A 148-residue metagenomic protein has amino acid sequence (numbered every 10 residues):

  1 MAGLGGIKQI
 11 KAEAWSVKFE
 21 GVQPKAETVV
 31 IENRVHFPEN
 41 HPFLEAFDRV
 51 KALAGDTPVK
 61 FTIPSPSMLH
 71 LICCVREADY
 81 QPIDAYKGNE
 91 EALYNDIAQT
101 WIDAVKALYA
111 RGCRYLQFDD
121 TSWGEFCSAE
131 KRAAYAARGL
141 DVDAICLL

Functional and structural regions predicted by a protein language model:
M1-L148: Domain-level signal for soluble alpha/beta catalytic cores
